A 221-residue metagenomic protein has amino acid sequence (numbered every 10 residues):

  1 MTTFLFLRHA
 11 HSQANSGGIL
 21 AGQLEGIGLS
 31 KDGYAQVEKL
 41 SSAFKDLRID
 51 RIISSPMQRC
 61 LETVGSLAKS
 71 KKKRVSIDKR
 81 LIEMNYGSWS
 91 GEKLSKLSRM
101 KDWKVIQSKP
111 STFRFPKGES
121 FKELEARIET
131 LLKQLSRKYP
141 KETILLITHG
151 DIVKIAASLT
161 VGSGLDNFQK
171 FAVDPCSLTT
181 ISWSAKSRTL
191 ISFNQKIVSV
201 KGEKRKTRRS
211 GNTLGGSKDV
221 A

Functional and structural regions predicted by a protein language model:
T2, M84-S95, R137, E142 (+1 more regions): Acidic, low-complexity terminal tails and accessory targeting/binding regions of phosphate-metabolizing enzymes
T3-H9, I147: Short, hydrophobic/glycine-enriched beta-strand segments
H11-K73, I77: Active-site-proximal alpha-helix that buttresses catalytic centers in soluble enzyme cores
Q13, R59-L61, E83-M84, I152-K154: Short, active-site-adjacent cap segments at secondary-structure transitions
A14, K69-E129, S182, T189-S192 (+1 more regions): Phosphate-handling substructures
S54-S55, A126, I147-T148: Short beta-strand scaffold positions
S66, I155-L159: Active-site signature of alpha/beta-hydrolase-fold catalytic machinery across serine- and Asp/Cys-nucleophile hydrolases
Y139-V153: A glycine-rich beta-strand to alpha-helix segment that forms a phosphate/ribose-binding loop at ligand/cofactor sites
